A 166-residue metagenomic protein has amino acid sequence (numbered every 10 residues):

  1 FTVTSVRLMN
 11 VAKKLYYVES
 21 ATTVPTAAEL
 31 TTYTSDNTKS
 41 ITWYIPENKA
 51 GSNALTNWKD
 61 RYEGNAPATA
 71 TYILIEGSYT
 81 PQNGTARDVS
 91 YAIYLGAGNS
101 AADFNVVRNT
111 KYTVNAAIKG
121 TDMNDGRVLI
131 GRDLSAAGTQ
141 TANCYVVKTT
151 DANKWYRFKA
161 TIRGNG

Functional and structural regions predicted by a protein language model:
F1-R108: Tryptophan-paired
D36, A86-G166: Low-complexity, acidic Ser/Thr/Pro-rich "mucin-like" tracts of secreted and single-pass surface proteins
